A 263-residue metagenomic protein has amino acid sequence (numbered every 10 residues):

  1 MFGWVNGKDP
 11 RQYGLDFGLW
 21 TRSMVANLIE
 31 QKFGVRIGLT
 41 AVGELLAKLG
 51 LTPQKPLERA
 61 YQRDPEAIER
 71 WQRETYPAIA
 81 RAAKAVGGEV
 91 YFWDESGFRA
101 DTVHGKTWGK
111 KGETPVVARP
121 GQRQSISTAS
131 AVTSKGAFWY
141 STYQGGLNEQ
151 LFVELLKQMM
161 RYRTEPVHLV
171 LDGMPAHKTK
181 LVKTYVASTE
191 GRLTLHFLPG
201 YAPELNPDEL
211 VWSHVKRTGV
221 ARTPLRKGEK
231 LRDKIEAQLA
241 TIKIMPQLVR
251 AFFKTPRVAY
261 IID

Functional and structural regions predicted by a protein language model:
M1-D263: Short functional hotspots at interaction and active-site rims
